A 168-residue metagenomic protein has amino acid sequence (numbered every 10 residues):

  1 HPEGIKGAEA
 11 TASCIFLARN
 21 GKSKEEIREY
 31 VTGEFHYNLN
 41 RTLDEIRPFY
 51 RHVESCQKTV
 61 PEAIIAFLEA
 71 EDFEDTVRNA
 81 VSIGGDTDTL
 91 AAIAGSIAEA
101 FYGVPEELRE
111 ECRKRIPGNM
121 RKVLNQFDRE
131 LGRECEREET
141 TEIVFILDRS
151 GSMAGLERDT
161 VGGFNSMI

Functional and structural regions predicted by a protein language model:
H1-L17, G85: Glycine-rich ThDP/TPP pyrophosphate-binding loop and its adjacent helix/strand module within ThDP-dependent enzymes
A12-I15, S23-R51: Small-residue-rich helix-loop
S13, E62-E134: Catalytic phosphate/nucleotide-handling subdomain of diverse soluble enzymes
I46-A66: Active-site-proximal helix-loop elements at catalytic-domain edges
C135-T141: Short basic/glycine-enriched coil/helix segment immediately N-terminal to the Walker B
T141, G151-I168: …and closely analogous acidic/polar surface helices at protein-protein or active-site interfaces in A-domain-like
V144: Hydrophobic "anchor" residues on beta-strands that sit immediately upstream of conserved functional sites
D148: Residues that scaffold, gate, or flank divalent-cation-dependent active/transport sites
